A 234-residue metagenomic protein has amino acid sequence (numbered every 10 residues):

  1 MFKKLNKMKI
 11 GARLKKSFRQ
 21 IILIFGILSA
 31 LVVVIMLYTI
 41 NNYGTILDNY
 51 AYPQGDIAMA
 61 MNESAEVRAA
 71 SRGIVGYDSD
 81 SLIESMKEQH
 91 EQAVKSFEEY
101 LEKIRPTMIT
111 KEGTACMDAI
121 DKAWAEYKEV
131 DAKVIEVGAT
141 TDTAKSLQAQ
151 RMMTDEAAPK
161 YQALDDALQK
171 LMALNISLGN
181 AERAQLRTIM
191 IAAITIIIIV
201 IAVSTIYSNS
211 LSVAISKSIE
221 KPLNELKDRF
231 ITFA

Functional and structural regions predicted by a protein language model:
M1-L23, A149, A192, E220: Positive-inside N-terminal membrane-insertion signal
G11-T39, I199-Y207, L211: Extreme N-terminal signal-anchor transmembrane helix of membrane signaling/transducer proteins, especially in bacteria
A12-R19, D48, Y52, D56 (+1 more regions): Internal alpha-helical transmembrane segments of multi-pass membrane proteins, especially GPCRs
Q20, S177-R229, A234: Selective recognition of signaling/oligomerization transmembrane alpha-helices
F25-Y50, G76, I176, Q185-A192 (+1 more regions): N-terminal membrane-insertion alpha helix
N42-E129, K133-K160, N180-A181: Membrane-proximal N-terminal soluble sensing/regulatory segments of transmembrane proteins
D166-E182: Juxtamembrane amphipathic/hinge helix adjacent to a transmembrane helix
